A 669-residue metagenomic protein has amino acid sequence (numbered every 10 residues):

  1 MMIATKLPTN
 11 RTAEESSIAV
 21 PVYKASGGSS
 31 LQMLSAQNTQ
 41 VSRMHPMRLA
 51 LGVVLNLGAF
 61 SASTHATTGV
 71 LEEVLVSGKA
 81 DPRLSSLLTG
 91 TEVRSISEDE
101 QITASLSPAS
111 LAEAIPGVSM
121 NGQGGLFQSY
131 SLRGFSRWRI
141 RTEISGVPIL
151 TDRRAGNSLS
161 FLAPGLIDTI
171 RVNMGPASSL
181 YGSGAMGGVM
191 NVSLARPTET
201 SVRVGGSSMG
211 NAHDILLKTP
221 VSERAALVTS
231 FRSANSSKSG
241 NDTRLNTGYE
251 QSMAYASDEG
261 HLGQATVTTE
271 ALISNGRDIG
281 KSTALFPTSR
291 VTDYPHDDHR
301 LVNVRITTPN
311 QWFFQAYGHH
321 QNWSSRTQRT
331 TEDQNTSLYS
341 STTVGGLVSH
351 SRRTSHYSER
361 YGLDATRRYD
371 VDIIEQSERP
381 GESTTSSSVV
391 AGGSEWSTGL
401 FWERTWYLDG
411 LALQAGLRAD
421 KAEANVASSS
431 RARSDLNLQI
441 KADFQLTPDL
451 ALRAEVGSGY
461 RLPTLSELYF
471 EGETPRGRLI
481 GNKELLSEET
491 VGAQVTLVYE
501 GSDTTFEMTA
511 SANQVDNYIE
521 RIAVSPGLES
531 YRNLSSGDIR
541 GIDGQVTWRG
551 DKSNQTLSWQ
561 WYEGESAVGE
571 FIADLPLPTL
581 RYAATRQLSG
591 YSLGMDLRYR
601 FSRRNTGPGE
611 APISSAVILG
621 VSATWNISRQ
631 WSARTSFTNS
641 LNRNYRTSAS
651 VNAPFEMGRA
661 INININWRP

Functional and structural regions predicted by a protein language model:
E72-T103, S129, R137: N-terminal periplasmic "start-of-domain" segments of outer-membrane beta-barrel proteins
S77, A109-T151, D168: Extracytoplasmic beta-strand/coil segments of soluble accessory domains associated with Gram-negative outer-membrane
S131, V147-M174, S193: Short acidic/polar hinge/loop motifs at secondary-structure boundaries that mediate gating or recognition
V189, L194-T219, T229, D242-T247 (+1 more regions): Short strand-turn segments of transmembrane beta-barrel domains in outer membranes, especially the first one or two
R224-S236, F313-E332, S358-T366, V371-I373 (+3 more regions): Surface-exposed extracellular loop regions of Gram-negative outer-membrane beta-barrel proteins
N235-Q251, Q264-P309, G318-T343, I374 (+3 more regions): Flexible loop and strand-edge segments within Gram-negative outer membrane beta-barrel domains
F286-N310, Y339-S341, G393-E395, R431 (+7 more regions): Outer-membrane beta-barrel signature, preferentially recognizing the C-terminal barrel domain of Gram-negative
Y407, A412-L413, T505-F506, S511-V515 (+5 more regions): Gram-negative outer-membrane beta-barrel transporters
